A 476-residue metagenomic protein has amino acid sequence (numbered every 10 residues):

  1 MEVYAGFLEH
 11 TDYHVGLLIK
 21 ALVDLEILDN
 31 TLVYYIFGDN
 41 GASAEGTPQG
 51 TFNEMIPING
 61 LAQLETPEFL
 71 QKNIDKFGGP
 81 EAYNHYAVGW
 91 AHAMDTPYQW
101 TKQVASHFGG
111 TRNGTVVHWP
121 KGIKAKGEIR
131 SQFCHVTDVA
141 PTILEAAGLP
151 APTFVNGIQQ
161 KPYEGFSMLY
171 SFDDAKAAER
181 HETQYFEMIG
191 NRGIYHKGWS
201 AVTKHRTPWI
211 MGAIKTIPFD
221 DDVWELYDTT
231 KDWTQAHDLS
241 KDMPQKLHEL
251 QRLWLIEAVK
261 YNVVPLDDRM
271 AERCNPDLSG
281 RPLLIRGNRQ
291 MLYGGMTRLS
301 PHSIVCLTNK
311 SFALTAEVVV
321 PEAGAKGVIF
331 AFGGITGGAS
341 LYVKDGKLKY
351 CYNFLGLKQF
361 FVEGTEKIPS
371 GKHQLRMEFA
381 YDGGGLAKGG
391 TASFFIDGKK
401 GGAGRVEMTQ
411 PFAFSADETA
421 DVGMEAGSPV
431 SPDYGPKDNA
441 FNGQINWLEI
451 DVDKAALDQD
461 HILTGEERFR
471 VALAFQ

Functional and structural regions predicted by a protein language model:
M1-G6, W100-V104, I123-C134, A151-Q159 (+7 more regions): Active-site rim elements
M1-T31, A42-A44, P48-A91, M377-F379: A long, amphipathic alpha-helix that forms part of the scaffold/cap immediately adjacent to metal-dependent active
L8-T11, V15-L18, L22, L32-G41 (+3 more regions): Beta-strand elements within well-structured catalytic alpha/beta cores of enzymes that handle phosphate/sulfate esters
I19, T31-L32, S43-I58, K126-G127 (+9 more regions): Short, solvent-exposed loop/turn and secondary-structure capping segments
K20, M55, N59-A178, D222 (+1 more regions): Substrate-binding rim/cap in mid-to-C-terminal beta-strand-loop elements of soluble/periplasmic
I27-V33, E179-H181, H196-W199, Q245-K246: Loop/turn elements at helix/coil->beta-strand transitions in domains of secreted/extracellular proteins
A87-N113, F186-K241, K246-H248: C-terminal, low-complexity/hydrophilic appendages and adjacent surface loops of extracellular/periplasmic anionic
M270-Q476: Extracellular glycan-associated modules
